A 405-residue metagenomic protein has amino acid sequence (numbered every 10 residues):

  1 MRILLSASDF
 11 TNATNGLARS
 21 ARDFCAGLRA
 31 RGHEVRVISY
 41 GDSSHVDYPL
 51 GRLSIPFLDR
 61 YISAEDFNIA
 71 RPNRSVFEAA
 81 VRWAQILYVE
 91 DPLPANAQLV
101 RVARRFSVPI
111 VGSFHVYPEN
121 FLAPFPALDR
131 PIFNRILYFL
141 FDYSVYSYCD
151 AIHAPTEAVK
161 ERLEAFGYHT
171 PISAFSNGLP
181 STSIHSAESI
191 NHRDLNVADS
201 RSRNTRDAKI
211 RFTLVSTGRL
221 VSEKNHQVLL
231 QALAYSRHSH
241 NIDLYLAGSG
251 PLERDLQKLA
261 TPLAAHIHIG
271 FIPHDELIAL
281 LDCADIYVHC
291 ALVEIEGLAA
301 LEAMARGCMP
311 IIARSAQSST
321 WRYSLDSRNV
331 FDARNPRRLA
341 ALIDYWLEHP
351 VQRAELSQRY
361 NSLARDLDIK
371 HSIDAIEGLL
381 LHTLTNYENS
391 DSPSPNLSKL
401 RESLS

Functional and structural regions predicted by a protein language model:
G41, A158, G178: Carbohydrate-associated surface elements
V81, F271-I272, A279-A284: Short alpha-helical donor nucleotide-sugar binding micro-motif in glycosyltransferases
P92, L292: Aromatic "clamp/platform" in nucleotide-sugar-dependent glycosyltransferases that forms part of the donor/acceptor
R105, Y117, F133-A151, F166: Membrane-proximal helix-turn-helix segments that form the acceptor-binding/catalytic region of lipid-linked
N191, N196-R201, R206-A234: Conserved donor-binding/catalytic core segment of Leloir-type glycosyltransferases
R254-I272: Nucleotide-activated donor-binding/catalytic signature segment of Leloir-type glycosyltransferases, i.e., the conserved
M309-A313: Short hydrophobic beta-strand element within catalytic cores of glycosyltransferases and related nucleotide-activated
L325-P336, Y345-V351: Conserved acidic donor-binding segment of nucleotide-sugar-dependent glycosyltransferases
